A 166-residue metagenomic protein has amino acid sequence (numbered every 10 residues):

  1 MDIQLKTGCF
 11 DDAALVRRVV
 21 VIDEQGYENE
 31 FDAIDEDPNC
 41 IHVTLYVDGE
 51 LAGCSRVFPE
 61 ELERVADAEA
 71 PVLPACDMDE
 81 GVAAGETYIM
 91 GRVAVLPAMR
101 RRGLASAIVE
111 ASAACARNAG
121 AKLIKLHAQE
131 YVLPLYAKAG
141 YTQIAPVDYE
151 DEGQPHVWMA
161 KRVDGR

Functional and structural regions predicted by a protein language model:
M1-A13: A short beta-loop-alpha structural element at the N-terminal edge of CoA-dependent acyl/N-acetyltransferase catalytic
G8, V16-R102, S106, E110 (+2 more regions): Conserved acyl-donor/pantetheine-binding loop and adjacent beta-alpha core of acyl/acetyltransferases and related
L15, P134-A137: Alpha-helical elements of the RecA-like P-loop NTPase motor core of helicases
V109, A116-Q129: Conserved GNAT acetyl-CoA-binding A-motif
K125-P134, E150-E152: Conserved beta-strand-loop-alpha-helix junction that forms the acyl-donor binding cleft
A137-V147: Conserved acetyl-CoA-binding loop of GNAT-fold acetyltransferases
R162-R166: Generic C-terminal helix-cap and adjacent flexible tail
